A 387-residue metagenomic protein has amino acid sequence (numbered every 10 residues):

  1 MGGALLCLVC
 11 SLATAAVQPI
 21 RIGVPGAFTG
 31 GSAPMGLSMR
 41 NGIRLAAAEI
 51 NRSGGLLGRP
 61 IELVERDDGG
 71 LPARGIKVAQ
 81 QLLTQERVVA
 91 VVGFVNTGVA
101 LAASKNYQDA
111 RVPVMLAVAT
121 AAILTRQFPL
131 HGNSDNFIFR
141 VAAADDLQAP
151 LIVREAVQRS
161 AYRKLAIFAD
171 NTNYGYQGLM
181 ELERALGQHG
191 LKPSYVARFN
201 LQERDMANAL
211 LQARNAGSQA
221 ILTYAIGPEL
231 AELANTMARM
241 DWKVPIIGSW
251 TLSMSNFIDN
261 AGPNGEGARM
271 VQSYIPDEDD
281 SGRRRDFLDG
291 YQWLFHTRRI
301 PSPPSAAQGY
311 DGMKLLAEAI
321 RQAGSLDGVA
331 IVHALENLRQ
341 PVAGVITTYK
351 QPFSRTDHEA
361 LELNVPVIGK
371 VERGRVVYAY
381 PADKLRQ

Functional and structural regions predicted by a protein language model:
G2-S11: Bacterial N-terminal signal peptides
A15-Q387: Extracytosolic ligand-binding ectodomains
